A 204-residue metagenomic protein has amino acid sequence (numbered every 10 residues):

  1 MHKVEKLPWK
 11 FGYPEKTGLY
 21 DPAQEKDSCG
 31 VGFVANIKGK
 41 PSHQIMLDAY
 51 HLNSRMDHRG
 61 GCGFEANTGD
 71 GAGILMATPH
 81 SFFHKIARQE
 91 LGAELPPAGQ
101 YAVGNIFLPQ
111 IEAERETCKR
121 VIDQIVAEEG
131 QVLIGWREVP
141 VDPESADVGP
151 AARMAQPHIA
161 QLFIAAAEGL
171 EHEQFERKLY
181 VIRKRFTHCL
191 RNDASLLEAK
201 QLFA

Functional and structural regions predicted by a protein language model:
H2-A204: N-terminal segments that mediate ammonia production and transfer in glutamine-dependent amidotransferase systems
